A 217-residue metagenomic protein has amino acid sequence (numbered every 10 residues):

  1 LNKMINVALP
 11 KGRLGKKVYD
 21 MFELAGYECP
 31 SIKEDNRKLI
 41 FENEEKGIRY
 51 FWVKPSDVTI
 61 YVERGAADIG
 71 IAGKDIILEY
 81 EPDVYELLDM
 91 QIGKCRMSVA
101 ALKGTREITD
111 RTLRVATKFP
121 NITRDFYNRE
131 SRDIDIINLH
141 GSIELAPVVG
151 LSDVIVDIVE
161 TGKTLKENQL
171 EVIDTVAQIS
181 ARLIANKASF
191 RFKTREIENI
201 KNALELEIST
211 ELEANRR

Functional and structural regions predicted by a protein language model:
L1-R217: Domain-level signature for soluble enzymes in the chorismate/prephenate branch of the shikimate pathway
